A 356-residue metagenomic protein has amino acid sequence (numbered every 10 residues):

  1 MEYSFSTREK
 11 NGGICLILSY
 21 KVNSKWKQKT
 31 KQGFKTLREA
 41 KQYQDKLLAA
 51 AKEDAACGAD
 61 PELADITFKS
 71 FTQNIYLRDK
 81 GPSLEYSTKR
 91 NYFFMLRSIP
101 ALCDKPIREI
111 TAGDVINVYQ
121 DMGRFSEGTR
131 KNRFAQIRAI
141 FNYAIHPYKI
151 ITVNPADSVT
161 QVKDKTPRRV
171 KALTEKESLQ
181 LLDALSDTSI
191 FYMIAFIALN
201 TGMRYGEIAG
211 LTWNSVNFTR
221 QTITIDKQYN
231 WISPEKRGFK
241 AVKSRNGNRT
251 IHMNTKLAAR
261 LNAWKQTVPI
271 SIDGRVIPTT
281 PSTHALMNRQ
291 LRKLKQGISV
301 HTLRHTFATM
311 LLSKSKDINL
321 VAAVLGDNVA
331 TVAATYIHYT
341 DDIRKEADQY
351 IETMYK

Functional and structural regions predicted by a protein language model:
K10-C15, Y20-I116, I270: N-terminal DNA-binding module of tyrosine recombinases/phage integrases
L77-Y143, P147-T152, P167, S189 (+2 more regions): N-terminal core-binding DNA-recognition domain of tyrosine site-specific recombinases/integrases
R108, I150-V153, K163-D183, S233-T255 (+1 more regions): DNA breakage-rejoining catalytic core of tyrosine-based enzymes
K131, I150-V153, D157-Y205, A209-L211: Basic, Lys/Arg- and aromatic-enriched nucleic-acid-binding interface segment
H146, F196, N200, E207 (+4 more regions): C-terminal catalytic core of tyrosine-transesterase DNA break-rejoin enzymes
L181, E235-F239, T335-K356: DNA/chromatin major-groove-contacting recognition/catalytic segments
L211-A263: Conserved tyrosine-mediated DNA breakage-rejoining catalytic core shared by Y-recombinases
Q228, N254-G297: Active-site/catalytic core of tyrosine-dependent DNA strand-transfer enzymes
